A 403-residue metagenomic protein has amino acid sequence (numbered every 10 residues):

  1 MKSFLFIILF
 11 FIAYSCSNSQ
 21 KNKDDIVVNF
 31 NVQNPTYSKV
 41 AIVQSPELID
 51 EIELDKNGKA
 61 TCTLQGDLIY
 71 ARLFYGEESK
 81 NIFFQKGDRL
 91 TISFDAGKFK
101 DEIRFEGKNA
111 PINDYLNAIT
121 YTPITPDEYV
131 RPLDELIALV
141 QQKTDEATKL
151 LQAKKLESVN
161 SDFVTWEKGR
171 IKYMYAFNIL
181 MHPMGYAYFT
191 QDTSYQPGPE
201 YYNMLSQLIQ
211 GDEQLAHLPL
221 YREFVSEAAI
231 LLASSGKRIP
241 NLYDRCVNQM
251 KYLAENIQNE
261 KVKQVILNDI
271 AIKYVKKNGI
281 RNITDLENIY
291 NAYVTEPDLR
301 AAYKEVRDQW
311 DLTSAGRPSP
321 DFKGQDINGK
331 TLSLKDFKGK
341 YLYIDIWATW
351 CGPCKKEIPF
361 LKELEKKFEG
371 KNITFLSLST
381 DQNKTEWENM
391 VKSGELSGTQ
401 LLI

Functional and structural regions predicted by a protein language model:
M1-V27: Bacterial Sec-dependent N-terminal signal peptides
S17-R170, M174-Q196, E200, G211: A non-transmembrane, solvent-exposed segment enriched in polar/low-complexity residues
Q141-E157, L205, C246-L253, L286: Amphipathic alpha-helices of TPR/Sel1-like and other helical repeat/solenoid scaffolds
W166, I239-P318: N-terminal targeting signals for export/organelle localization
G185-E260: Charged, long alpha-helical assembly modules
A301-L334, G398-L401: N-terminal "domain-start" segment that seeds a small globular fold
K338-G339, D345-K366: Conserved redox-active cysteine motifs that mediate thiol-disulfide chemistry, especially di-cysteine Cys-X(1-2)-Cys
K356-L396: Structural microenvironment flanking redox-active thiols in thiol-disulfide oxidoreductases
